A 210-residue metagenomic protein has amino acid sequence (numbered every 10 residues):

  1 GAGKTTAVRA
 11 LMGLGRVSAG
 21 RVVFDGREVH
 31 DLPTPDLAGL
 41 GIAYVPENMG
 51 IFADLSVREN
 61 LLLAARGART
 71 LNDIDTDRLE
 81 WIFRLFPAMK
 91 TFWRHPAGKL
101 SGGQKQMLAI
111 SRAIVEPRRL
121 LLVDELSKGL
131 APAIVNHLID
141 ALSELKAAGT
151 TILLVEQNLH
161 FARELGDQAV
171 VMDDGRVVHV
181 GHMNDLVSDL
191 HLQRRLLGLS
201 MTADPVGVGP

Functional and structural regions predicted by a protein language model:
G1-P210: Glycine-rich phosphate-binding loops of nucleotide-dependent enzymes
